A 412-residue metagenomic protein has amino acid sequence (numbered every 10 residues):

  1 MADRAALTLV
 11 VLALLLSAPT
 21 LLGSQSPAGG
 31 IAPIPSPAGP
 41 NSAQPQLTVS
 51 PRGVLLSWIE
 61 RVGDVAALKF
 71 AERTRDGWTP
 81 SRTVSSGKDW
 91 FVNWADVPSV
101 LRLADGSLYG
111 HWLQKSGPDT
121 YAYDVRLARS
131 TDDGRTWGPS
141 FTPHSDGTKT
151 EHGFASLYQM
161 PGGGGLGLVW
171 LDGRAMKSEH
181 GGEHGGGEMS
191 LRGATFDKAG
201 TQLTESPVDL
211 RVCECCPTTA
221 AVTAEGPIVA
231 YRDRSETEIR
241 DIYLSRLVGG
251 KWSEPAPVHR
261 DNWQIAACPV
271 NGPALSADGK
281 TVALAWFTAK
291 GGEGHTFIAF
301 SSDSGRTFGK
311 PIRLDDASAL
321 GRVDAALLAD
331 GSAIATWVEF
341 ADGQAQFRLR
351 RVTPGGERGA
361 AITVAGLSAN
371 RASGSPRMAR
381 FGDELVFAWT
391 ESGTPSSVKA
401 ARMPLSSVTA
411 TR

Functional and structural regions predicted by a protein language model:
M1-L9: Bacterial N-terminal signal peptides that target proteins for export
T8-T20: Bacterial N-terminal signal peptides
L22-R412: Extracellular, repeat-based ectodomains that mediate carbohydrate processing or recognition
